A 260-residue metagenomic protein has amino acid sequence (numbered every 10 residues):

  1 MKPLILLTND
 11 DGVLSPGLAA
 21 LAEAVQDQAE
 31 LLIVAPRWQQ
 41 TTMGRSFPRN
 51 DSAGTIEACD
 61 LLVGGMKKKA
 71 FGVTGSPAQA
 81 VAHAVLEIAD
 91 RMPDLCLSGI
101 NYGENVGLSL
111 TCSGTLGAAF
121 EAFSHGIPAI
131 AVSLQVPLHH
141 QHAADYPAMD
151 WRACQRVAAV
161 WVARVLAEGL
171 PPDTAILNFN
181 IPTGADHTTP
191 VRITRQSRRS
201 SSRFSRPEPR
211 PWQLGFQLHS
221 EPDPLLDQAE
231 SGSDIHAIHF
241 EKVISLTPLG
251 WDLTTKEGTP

Functional and structural regions predicted by a protein language model:
K2-I5, A19-E87, R91-M92: A cross-family phosphate/adenosyl-ligand binding-site feature
D11-A19, P211: Short acidic, Gly/Ser-rich segments with clustered Asp/Glu that frequently serve as metal-coordination loops in enzyme
L32-V34, F71, L97, P128-V132 (+2 more regions): Hydrophobic/aromatic beta-strand patches that form the interior of the parallel beta-sheet core in alpha/beta enzyme
A84-D90, G117-P128: Alpha-helix C-terminal capping segments
E104-S113: Glycine/threonine-rich flexible loop motifs
S113-A119, H142-V165: Active-site glycine-rich loop that binds ribose-phosphate moieties when present
F123-Y146: Glycine-rich phosphate/pyrophosphate-binding loops and their adjacent beta-strand/loop elements at enzyme active sites
M149, L166-E168, P172-P260: C-terminal accessory domains and tails appended to enzymatic cores
